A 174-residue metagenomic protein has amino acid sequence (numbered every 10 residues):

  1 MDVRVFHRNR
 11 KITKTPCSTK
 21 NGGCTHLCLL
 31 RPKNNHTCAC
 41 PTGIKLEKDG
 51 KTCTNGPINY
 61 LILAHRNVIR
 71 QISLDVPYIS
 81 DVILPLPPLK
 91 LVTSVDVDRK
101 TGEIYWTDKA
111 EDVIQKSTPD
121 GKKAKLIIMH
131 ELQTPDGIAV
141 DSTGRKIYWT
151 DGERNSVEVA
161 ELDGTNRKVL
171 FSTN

Functional and structural regions predicted by a protein language model:
M1-P77, D81-T93, T101, D136: Conserved N-terminal segment of EGF-like repeats
K45-L46, V68, E111-D112, R154-N155: Short glycine/acidic-enriched loop and turn motifs that connect beta-strands
I62-L63, W106, Y148-W149: Residue position within the beta-strands of beta-propeller blades
L74-P77, T118-K122, E161-T165: Short loop/turn segments that connect beta-strands within beta-propeller blades
S80-V82, A124-K125, E158, R167-K168: A structural motif specific to WD40 beta-propellers
I83-P88, I127-E131, L170-N174: Surface loop/turn motifs at the tips and blade-to-blade linkers of beta-strand repeat domains
